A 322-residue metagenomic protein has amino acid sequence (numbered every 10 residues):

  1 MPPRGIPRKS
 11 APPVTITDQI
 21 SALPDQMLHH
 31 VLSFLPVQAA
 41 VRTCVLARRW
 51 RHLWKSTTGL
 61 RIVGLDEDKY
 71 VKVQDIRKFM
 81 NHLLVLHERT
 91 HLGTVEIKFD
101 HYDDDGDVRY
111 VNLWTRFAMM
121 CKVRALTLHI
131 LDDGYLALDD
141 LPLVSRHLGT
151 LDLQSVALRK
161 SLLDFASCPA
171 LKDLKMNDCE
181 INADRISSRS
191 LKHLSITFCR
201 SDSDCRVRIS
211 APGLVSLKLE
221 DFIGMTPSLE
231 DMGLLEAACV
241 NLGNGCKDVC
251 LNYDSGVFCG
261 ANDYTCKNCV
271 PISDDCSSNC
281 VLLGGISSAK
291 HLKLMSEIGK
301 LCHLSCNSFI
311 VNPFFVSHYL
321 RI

Functional and structural regions predicted by a protein language model:
M1-I322: Non-core capping and flanking segments associated with repeat-based/extracellular domains
